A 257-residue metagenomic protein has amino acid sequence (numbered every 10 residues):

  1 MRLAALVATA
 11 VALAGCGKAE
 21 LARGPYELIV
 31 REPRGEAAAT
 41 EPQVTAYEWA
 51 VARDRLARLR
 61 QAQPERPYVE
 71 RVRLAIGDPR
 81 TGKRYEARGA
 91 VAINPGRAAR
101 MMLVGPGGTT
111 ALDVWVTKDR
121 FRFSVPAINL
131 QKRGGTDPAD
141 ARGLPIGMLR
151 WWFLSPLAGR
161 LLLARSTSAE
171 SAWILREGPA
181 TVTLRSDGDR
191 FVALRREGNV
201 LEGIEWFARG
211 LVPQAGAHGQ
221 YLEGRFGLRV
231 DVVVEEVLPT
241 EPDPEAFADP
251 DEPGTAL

Functional and structural regions predicted by a protein language model:
M1-L6: Bacterial N-terminal signal peptides that target proteins for export
L13-G15: C-terminal motif of bacterial Sec signal peptides marking the signal peptidase cleavage site
G17-E86, N94, V237, P244-L257: N-terminal leader/targeting segments and the immediate start of mature chains
P33-G35, R73-P79, P106-T109, D119 (+4 more regions): Hydrophobic lipid-interacting interfaces of membrane-associated proteins
Y68-R73, G82-A90, G96, W115 (+5 more regions): Beta-strand-dominated lipid-handling architectures at cellular/organellar boundaries
N94-W151: An acidic-aromatic
K132-S166, W173-R176, L184: Extracytoplasmic segments of membrane-associated envelope/inner-membrane machinery
A164-L257: Gly/Pro-enriched, hydrophobic low-complexity segments that function as extracytoplasmic propeptides/linkers
